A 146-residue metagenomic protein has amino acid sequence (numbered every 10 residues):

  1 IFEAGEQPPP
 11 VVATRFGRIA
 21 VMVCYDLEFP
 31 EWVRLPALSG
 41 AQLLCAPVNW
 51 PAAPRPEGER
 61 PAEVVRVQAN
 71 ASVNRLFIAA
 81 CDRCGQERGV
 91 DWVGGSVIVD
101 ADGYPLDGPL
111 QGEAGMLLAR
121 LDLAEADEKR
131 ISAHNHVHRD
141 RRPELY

Functional and structural regions predicted by a protein language model:
I1-V65, A69, I131-V137: Active-site catalytic loop in hydrolytic enzyme cores
A4-E6, V73, D91, Q111: A generic fold-level signal
V11-R15, A71, G89-V90, P109: Solvent-exposed alpha-helices and their adjacent loops that cap or buttress functional pockets in soluble metabolic
L44, F77-I78, S96: Short, well-ordered beta-strand core segments
N74, I78-R83: A short, hydrophobic beta-strand-centered structural micro-motif
R83-Y146: C-terminal beta-strand edge segments of enzyme domains
